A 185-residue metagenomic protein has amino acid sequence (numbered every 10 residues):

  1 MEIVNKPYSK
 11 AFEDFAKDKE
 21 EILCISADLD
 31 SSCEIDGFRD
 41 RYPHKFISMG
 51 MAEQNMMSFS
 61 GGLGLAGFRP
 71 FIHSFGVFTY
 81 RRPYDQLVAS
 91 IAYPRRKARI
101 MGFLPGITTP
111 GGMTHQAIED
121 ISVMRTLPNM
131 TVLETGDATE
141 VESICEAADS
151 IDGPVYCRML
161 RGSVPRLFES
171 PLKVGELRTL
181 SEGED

Functional and structural regions predicted by a protein language model:
M1-V164, F168-L177, E182: Thiamine diphosphate
D185: Gly/Ser-rich, acidic/histidine-flanked active-site/gating loops
